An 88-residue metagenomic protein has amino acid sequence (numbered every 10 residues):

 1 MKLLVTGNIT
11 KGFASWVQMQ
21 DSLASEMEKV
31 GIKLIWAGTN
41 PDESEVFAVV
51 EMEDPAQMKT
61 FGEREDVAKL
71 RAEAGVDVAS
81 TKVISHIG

Functional and structural regions predicted by a protein language model:
M1-A68, A74-G88: Short S/T/G/P-rich N-terminal loop/turn motif that feeds into the first structured element of a domain
